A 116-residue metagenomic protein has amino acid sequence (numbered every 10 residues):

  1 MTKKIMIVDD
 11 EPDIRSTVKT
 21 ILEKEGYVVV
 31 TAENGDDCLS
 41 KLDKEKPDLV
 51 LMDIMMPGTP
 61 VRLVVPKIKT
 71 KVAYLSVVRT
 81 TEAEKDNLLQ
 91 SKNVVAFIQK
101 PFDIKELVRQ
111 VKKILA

Functional and structural regions predicted by a protein language model:
T2-P12, V18: Conserved acidic segment of CheY-like receiver
V8-D9, A32, V50: Conserved sequence signature across two-component system core domains
S16-K24: Charged docking surfaces used in two-component/phosphorelay signaling
T31-S40, V61: Helix N-cap/capping motif at the beta->alpha junctions
D53: Active-site residues of response regulator receiver
M56: Receiver (REC) domain active-site loop signature in two-component systems and cognate sites in sensor histidine kinases
R62-L63, R79-I98, K105, R109: Alpha4 helix (beta4-alpha4-beta5 surface) of REC/receiver domains from two-component response regulators
L75-V77: Hydrophobic/aromatic residues positioned on beta-strands within the core alpha/beta folds
